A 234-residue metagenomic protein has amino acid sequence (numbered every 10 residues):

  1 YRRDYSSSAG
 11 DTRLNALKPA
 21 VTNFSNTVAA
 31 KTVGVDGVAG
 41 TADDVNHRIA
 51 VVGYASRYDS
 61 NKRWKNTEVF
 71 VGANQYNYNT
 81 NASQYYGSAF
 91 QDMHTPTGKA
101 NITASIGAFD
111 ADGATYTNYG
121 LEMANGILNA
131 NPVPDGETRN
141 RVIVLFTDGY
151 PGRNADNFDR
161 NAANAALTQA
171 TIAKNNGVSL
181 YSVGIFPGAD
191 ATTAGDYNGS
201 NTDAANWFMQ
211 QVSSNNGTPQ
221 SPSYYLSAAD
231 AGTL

Functional and structural regions predicted by a protein language model:
Y1-L234: P/S/T/G-enriched low-complexity
